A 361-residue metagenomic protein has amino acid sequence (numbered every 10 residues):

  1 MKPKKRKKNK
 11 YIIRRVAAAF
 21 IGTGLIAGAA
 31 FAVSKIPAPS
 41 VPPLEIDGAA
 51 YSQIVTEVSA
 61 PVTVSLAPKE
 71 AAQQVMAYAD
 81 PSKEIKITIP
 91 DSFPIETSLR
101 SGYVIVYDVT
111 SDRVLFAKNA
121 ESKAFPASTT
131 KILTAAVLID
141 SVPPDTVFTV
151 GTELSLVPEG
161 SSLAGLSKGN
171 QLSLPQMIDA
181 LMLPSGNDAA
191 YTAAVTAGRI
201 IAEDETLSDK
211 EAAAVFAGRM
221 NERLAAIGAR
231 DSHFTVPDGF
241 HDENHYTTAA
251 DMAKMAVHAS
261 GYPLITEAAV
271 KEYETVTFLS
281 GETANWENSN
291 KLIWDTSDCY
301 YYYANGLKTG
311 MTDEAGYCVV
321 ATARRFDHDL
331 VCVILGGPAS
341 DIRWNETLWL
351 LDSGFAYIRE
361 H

Functional and structural regions predicted by a protein language model:
M1-R15, F20: N-terminal Lys/Arg-rich, disordered targeting/topogenic segments
K8-N9, G22, P37, Y51-S59: Eukaryotic PEST-like, Ser/Thr/Pro-rich intrinsically disordered regions enriched for SP/TP/PP repeats and acidic
R15-V16, D108, A127, K308: Catalytic-site microenvironment of enzymes that process N-acetyl-hexosamine-containing cell-wall polysaccharides
A17-F31: Hydrophobic membrane-insertion alpha-helices, especially the h-region of bacterial N-terminal signal peptides
A29-P43, F355: Hydrophobic single-pass membrane-insertion segments
P39-P42, I54-A250, A259-S260: Active-site-adjacent loops and short helices of periplasmic peptidoglycan-processing enzymes
P43-A49: Short, low-complexity, disordered segments immediately C-terminal to signal peptides in bacterial exported proteins
A229-R230, H241-D251, A256-H361: Domain-terminus/edge residues, biased toward the C-terminal soluble/receptor-binding domains of extracytoplasmic
